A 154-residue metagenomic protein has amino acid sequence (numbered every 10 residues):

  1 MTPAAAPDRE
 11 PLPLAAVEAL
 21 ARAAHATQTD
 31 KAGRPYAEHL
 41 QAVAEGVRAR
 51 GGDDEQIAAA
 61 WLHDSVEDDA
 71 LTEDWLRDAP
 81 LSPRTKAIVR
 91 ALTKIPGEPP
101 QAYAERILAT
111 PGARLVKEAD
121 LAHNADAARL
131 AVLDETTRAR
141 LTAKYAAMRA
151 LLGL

Functional and structural regions predicted by a protein language model:
M1-L154: Active-site helical microenvironments for divalent-metal-assisted chemistry
